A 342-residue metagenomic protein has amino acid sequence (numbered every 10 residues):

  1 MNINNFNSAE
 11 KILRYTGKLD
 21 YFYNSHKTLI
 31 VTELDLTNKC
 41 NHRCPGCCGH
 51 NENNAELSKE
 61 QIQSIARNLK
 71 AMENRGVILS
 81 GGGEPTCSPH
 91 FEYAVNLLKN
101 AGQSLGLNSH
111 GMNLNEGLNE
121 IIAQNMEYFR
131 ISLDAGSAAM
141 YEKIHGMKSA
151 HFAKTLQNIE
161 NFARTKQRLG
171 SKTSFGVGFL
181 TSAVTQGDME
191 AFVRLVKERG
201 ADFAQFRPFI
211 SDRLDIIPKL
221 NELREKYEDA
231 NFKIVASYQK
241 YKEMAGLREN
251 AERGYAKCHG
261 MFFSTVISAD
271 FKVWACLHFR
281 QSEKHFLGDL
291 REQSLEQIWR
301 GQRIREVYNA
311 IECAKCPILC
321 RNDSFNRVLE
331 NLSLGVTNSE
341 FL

Functional and structural regions predicted by a protein language model:
M1-N53, K70-A71, G246-R253, F262-S264 (+2 more regions): N-terminal pre-core extensions flanking Radical SAM catalytic domains
M1-S8, D35, L57-E60, S64 (+6 more regions): Radical SAM enzyme [4Fe-4S]-AdoMet core and its adjacent flexible, acidic and glycine-rich loops/tails across
N38, C87, N113, S137 (+1 more regions): Short, glycine/acidic-enriched loop or turn micro-motifs at the edges of active sites
C40, C44-C47, A94, L98 (+3 more regions): Hydrophobic packing within well-folded, soluble alpha/beta domains
R43, G82, H110, A269-D270: Residue-level recognition of short loop/turn positions
C48, G81, S109, F179 (+1 more regions): Residue-level recognition of beta-strand->loop/alpha-helix junctions
N53-N108, M112-Q124: Conserved Radical SAM active-site core
